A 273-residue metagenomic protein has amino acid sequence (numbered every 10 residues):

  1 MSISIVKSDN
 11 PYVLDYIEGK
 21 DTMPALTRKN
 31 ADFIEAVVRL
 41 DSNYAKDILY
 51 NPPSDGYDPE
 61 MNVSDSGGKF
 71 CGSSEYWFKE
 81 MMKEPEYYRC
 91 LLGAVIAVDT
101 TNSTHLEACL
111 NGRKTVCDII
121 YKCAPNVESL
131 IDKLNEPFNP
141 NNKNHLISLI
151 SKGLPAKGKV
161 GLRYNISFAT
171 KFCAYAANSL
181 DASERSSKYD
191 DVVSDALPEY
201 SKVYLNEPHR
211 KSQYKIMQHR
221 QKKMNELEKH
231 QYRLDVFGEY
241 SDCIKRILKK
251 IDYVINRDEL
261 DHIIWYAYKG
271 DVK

Functional and structural regions predicted by a protein language model:
S2-E75, E80-M81, R185-K273: C-terminal accessory module of base-excision DNA glycosylases/AP lyases that mediates lesion recognition and DNA
S42, T100, A176-L180, Y268: Short alpha-helix boundary/capping elements
F70, E75-Y76, E80, P85-Y164: Helix-hairpin-helix/helix-loop-helix acidic hairpins
E75, L92, V98-V127, F168-F172 (+5 more regions): Aromatic-enriched hydrophobic runs in primary sequence
Y87-L92, Y164, F168, Y189 (+1 more regions): Residue-level detector of well-ordered alpha-helical segments, enriched for hydrophobic/aromatic packing positions
S148-E199: Catalytic DNA-binding helix-loop module of base-excision-repair DNA glycosylases/AP lyases
